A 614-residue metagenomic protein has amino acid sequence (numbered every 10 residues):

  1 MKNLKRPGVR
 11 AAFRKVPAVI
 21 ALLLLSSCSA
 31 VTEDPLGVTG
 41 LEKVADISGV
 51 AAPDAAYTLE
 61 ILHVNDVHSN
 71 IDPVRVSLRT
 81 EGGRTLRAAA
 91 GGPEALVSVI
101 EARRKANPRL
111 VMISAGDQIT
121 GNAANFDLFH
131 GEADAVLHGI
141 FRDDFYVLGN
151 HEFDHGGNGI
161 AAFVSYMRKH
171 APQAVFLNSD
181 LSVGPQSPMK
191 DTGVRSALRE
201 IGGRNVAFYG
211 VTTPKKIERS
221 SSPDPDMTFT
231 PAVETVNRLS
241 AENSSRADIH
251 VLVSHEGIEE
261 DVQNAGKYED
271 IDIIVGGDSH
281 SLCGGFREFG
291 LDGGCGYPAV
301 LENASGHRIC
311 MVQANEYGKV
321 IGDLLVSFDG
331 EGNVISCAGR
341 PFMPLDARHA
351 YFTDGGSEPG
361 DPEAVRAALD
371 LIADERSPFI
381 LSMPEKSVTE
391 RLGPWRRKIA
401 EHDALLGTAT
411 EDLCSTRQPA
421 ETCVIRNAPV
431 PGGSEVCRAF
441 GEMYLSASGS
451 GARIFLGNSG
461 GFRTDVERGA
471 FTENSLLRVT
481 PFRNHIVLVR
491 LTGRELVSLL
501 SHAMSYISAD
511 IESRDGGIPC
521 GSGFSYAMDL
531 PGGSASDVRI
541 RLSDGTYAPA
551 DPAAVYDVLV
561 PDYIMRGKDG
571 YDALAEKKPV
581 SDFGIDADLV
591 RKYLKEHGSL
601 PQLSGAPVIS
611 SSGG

Functional and structural regions predicted by a protein language model:
N3-P17: Bacterial N-terminal signal peptides that target proteins for export
A18-L22: Hydrophobic helical h-region of N-terminal Sec-dependent signal peptides in bacterial secretory/periplasmic proteins
L24-S27: C-terminal motif of bacterial Sec signal peptides marking the signal peptidase cleavage site
A30-L345, A439, F455, S505-I507 (+1 more regions): Acidic, metal/ion-coordinating pockets
G37, A55-A56, I321-G469, L594-G614: A short C-terminal boundary segment appended to hydrolase-like catalytic domains
G37-E60, N70, V76, Q173-D180 (+5 more regions): Feature captures C-terminal
L86-A89, A124, N150, S222-T230 (+14 more regions): Hydrophobic alpha-helical scaffolding
G91, A95, A133, V194 (+17 more regions): Generic recognition of stable, solvent-exposed alpha-helical segments in well-folded globular domains
